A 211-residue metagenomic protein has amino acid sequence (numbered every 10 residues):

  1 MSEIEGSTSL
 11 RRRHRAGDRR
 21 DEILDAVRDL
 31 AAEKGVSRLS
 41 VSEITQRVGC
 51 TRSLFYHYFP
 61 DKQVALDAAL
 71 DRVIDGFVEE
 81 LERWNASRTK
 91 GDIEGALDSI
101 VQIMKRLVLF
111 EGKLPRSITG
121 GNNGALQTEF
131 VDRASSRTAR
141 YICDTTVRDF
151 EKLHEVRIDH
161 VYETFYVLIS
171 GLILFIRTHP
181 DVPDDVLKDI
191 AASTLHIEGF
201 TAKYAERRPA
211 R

Functional and structural regions predicted by a protein language model:
M1-G6, R140-R148, K152, G171-R211: C-terminal peripheral helix-coil segments that are non-catalytic and often amphipathic
A16, L24, L70, I74 (+3 more regions): Amphipathic, non-transmembrane alpha-helical scaffold segments
R19-V27, I44, A69-V73, F77 (+1 more regions): Generic hydrophobic, amphipathic alpha-helix propensity
E22, L30-V64, A68: Helix-turn-helix
A31, F59, L66-V73, P115-I118 (+2 more regions): Alpha-helical DNA-contacting segments of helix-turn-helix folds
A68, E82-F110, Y162-F165, K188 (+1 more regions): Hydrophobic alpha-helical connector segments
E79, G124-K152, D159-E163: Amphipathic alpha-helical packing segments from all-alpha helical-bundle domains
K105-D132, C143, L174-T178: Amphipathic alpha-helical segments used for helix-helix packing
